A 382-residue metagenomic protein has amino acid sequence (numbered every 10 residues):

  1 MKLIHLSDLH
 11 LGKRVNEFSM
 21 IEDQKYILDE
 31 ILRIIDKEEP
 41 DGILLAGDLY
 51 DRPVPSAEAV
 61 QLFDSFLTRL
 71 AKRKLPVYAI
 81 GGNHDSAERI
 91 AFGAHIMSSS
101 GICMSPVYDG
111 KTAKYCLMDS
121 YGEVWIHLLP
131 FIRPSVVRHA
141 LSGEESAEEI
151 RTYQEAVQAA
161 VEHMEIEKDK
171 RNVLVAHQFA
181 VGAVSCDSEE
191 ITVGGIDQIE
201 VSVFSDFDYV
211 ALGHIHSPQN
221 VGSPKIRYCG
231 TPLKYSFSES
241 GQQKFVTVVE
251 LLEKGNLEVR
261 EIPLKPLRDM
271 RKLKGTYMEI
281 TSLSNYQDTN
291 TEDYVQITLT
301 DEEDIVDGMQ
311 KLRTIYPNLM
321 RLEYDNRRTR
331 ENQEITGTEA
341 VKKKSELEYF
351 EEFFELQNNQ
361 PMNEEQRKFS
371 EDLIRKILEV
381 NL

Functional and structural regions predicted by a protein language model:
M1-T68, K72, E365-K376, V380-N381: N-terminal active-site segment of His-dependent metallophosphoesterases
I4, L44, Y78, S105 (+5 more regions): Hydrophobic/aromatic beta-strand patches that form the interior of the parallel beta-sheet core in alpha/beta enzyme
D8, L28, I43, D48 (+8 more regions): Divalent metal-coordination and catalytic microenvironments
K37, G42, L251-L382: Accessory, non-catalytic peripheral segments of nucleic-acid enzymes
P55, H84-G222: His/Asp/Glu-rich metal-coordinating catalytic cores of metallo-dependent phosphodiesterases/hydrolases acting on
L62-K74, I196-D206: Catalytic-core regions built around general acid/base machinery
K72-V77, K170: A short helix->loop->beta-strand "cap" motif at the edges of active sites that frequently abuts
T112-V124, L129, I226-T291: Binuclear metal-dependent phosphoesterase catalytic core
